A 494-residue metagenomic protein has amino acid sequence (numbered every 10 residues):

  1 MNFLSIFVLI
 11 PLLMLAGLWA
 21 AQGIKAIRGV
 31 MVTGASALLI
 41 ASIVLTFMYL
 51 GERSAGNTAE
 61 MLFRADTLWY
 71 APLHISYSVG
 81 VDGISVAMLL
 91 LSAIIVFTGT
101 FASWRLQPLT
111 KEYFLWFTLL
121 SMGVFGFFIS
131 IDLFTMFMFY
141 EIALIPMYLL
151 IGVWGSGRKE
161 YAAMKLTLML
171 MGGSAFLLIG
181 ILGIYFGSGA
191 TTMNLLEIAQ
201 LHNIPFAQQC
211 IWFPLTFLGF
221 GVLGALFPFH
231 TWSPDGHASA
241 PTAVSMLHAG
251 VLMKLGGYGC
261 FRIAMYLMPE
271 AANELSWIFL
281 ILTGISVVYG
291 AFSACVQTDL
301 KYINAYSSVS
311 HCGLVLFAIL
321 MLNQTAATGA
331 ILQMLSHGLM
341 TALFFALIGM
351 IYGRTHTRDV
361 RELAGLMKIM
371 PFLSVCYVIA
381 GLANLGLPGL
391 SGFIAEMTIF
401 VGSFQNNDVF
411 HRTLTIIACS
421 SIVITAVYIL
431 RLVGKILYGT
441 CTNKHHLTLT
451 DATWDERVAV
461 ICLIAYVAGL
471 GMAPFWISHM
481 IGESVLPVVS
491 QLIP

Functional and structural regions predicted by a protein language model:
N2-F3, L18-F101, R105-L115, N194 (+1 more regions): Transmembrane helix-loop-helix hairpins at membrane boundaries of multipass inner-membrane proteins
S5, F114-F137, C260-I263, I464-A465 (+1 more regions): Hydrophobic alpha-helical transmembrane segments of integral membrane proteins
S5-A20, V32-L45, L89-S103, L120-M122 (+5 more regions): Central hydrophobic cores of alpha-helical transmembrane segments in multi-pass inner-membrane proteins across all
K25-S36, Y161-M171, M370-V375, T453-C462: Alpha-helical transmembrane segments and their helix-start/interface "positive-inside/aromatic belt" motifs in integral
T33-L50, L170-I181, L373, Y377-L385 (+2 more regions): Hydrophobic alpha-helical membrane-insertion segments
M61-A87, L133-M136, Y140-Y148, L385 (+2 more regions): Membrane-interface helix-loop-helix modules in multi-pass inner-membrane proteins
T98-W104, M122-F134, M147-K435: Hydrophobic transmembrane alpha-helices and their helix-loop junctions in integral membrane proteins
M370-F372, I429-P494: Cytoplasmic/organellar membrane-interface segments at the starts of transmembrane helices in multi-pass inner-membrane
